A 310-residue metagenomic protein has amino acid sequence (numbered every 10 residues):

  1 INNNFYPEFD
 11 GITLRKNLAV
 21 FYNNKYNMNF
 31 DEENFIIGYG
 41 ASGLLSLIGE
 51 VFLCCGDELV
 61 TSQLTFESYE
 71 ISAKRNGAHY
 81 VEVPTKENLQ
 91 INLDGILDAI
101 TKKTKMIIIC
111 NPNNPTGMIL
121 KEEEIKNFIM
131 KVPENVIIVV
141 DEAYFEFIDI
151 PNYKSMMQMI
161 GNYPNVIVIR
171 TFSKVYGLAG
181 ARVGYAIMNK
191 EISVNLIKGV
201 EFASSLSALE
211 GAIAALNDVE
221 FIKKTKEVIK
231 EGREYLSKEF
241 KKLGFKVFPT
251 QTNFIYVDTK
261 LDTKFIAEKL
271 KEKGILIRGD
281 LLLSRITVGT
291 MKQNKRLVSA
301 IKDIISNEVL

Functional and structural regions predicted by a protein language model:
I1-S42, L47, E308-L310: N-terminal small-domain helix-loop-helix segment of the aminotransferase-like
E32, F248-F254, G279-L283: Short Gly/Ser/Thr- and Asp/Glu-enriched loop/turn motifs at secondary-structure junctions
V51-I109: PLP-dependent aminotransferase-like
K74, I91-K102, P115-I138, E142-S173: Active-site pre-lysine segment of PLP-dependent enzymes
E123, K264, E268-L310: PLP-dependent enzyme catalytic core of the Aspartate aminotransferase-like
N165-F240, F245-F248: PLP-dependent aminotransferase class I/II
E234, E239-K273, V288: Conserved PLP-binding catalytic core of the aspartate aminotransferase-like
